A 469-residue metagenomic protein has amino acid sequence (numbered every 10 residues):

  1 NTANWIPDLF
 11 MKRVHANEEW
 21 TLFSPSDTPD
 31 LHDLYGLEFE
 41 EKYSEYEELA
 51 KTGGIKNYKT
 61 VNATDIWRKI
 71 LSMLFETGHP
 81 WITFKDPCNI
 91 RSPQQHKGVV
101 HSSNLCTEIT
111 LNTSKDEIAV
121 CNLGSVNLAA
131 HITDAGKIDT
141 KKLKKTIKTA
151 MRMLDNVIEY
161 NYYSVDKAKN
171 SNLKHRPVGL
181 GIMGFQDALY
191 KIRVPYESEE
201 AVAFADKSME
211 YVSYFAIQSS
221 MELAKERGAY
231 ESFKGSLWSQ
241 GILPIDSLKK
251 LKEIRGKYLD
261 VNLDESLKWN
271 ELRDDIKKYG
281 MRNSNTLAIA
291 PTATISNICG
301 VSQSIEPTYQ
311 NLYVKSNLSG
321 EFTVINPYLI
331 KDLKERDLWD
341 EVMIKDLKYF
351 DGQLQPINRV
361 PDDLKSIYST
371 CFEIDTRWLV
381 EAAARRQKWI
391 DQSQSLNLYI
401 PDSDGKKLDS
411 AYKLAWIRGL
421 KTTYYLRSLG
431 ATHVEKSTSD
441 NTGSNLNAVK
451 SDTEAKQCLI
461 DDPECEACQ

Functional and structural regions predicted by a protein language model:
N1, I70-S125, K174-Y190, G280-Y313 (+3 more regions): Conserved phosphate/anionic-ligand binding catalytic regions in large, soluble enzymes, centered on
N1-T140, Y163-N170, A216-L237, G241 (+2 more regions): Active-site cavity-forming subdomains of large catalytic enzyme subunits
N1-T64, S72, R152-N156, G320-A382: Conserved catalytic alpha/beta cores of large enzymes that bind or transform nucleotide phosphates and polynucleotides
I6-F10, D27, G36-F39, C88-A119 (+12 more regions): Terminal amphipathic helices with adjacent charged low-complexity linkers/tails
T110-N112, L154-E159, N262-S266, D275-L446: Catalytic alpha/beta core of large soluble enzyme barrels
T146-K169, L173, P195-T292, D362-K365 (+2 more regions): Internal maturation/activation junctions in enzymes
M151-E159, S171-R193, L354-R359, E381: Core structural elements
K436-Q469: Acidic, low-complexity intrinsically disordered tails
